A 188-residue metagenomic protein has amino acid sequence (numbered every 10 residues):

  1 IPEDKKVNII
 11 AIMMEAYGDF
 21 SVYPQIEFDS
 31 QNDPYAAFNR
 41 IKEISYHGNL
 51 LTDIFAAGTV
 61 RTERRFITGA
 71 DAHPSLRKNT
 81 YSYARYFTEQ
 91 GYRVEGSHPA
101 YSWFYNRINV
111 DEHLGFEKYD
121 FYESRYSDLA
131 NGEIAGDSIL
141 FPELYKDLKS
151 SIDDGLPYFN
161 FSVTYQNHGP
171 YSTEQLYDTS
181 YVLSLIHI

Functional and structural regions predicted by a protein language model:
P2-I186: Solvent-exposed soluble domains appended to multi-pass membrane proteins
